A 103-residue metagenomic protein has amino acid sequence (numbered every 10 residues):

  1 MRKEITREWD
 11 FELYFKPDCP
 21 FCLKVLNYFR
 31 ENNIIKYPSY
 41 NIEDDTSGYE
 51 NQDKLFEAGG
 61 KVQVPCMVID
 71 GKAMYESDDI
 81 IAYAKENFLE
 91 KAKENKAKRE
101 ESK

Functional and structural regions predicted by a protein language model:
M1-S39: Local sequence-structure signature of Cys/Sec-based thiol-disulfide redox active-site neighborhoods
P20-F21, E50, Y75: Short alpha-helical
Y40-D45: Short glycine/proline-centered loop/turn elements that form peptide/ligand docking sites
T46-D53: Structural motif
F56-Q63: Thiol/disulfide oxidoreductase modules built on the thioredoxin-like
Q63-A73: A short, hydrophobic beta-strand/beta-hairpin element that forms part of a small beta-sheet core
E76-E90: Short, compact, well-ordered microdomains
K96-K103: Short acidic DE-rich linear segments
